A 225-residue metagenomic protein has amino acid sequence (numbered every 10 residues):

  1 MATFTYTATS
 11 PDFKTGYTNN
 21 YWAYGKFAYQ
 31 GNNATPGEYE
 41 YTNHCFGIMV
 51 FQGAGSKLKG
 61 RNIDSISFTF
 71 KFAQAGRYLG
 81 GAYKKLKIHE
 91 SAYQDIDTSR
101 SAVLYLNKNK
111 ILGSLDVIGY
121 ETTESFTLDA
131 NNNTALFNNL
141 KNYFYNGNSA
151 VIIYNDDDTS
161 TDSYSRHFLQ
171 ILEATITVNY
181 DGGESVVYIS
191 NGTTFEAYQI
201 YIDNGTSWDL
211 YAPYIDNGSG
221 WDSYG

Functional and structural regions predicted by a protein language model:
M1-G55, H89, N179-G182: Flexible, small-residue-rich N-terminal segments that precede or flank a structured functional core
Y6, F72-Y143: Beta-strand-rich interaction/scaffold domains
T7, T42-N43, N138-E184: Proprotein-processing/basic-patch segments
Y29-G31, F51, Y83-D97, Y154-D156 (+3 more regions): Predominantly extracellular/luminal cell-surface or secreted proteins
Y41-T42, A54-S65, N139-F144: Extracellular/lumenal carbohydrate-interaction signature centered on repeated Trp-anchored short motifs
F51, G60-A75: A short beta-strand element within beta-rich, extracytoplasmic domains of secreted/secretory-pathway proteins
G182-G225: Intrinsically disordered, compositionally biased repeat/linker segments
